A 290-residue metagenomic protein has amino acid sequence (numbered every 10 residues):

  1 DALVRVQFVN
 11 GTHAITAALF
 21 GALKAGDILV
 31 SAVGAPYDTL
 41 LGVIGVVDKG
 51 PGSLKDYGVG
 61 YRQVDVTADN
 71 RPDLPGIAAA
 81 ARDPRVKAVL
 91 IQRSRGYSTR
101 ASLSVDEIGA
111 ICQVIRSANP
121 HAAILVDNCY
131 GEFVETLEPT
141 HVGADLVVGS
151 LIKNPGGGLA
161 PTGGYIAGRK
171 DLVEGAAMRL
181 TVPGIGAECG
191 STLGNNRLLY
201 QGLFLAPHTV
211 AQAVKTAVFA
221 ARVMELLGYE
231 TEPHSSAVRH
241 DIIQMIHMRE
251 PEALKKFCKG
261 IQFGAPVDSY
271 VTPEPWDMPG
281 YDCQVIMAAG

Functional and structural regions predicted by a protein language model:
D1: Glycine-rich phosphate-binding segment of PLP-dependent enzymes
V9-A211, K215, A221-M224, G228-E232: Conserved PLP-enzyme active-site core in the AAT-like
E225-G290: Conserved C-terminal alpha-helix-loop-beta "cap" of PLP-dependent enzymes that closes/shapes the active-site mouth
